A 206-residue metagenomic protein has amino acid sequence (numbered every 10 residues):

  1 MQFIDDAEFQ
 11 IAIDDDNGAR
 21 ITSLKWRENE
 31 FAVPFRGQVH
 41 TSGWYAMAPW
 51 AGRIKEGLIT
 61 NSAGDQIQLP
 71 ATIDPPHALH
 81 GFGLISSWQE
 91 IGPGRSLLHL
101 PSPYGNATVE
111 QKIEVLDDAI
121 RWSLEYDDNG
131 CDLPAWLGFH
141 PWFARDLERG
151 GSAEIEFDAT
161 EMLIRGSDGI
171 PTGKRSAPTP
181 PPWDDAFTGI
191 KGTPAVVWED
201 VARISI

Functional and structural regions predicted by a protein language model:
M1, E8-Q10, P93-R95, T108-E110 (+2 more regions): Intrinsic-disorder/low-complexity, polar/charged segments enriched in Ser/Thr/Lys/Arg/Asp/Glu/Gln
M1-Q66, E199-I206: Beta-strand-rich N-terminal accessory domains
Q2, S96, I120-W122, M162 (+1 more regions): Hydrophobic residues embedded in beta-strands of well-ordered beta-sheets
A7, G18, R53, F82-L84 (+4 more regions): Residues that act as N-cap/strand-start positions at coil-to-secondary-structure junctions
D15, L98-E148: Acidic, contiguous internal or C-terminal segments within carbohydrate-active enzymes that form a structured patch used
Y45-P70, A153-M162, S167-D168, P194: Beta-strand/loop-rich accessory regions of lumenal/periplasmic or secreted enzymes, predominantly carbohydrate-active
D65, P70-D117: Extended, loop-rich substrate-binding clefts of extracytoplasmic carbohydrate-active enzymes
P134, W142-I206: Active-site/ligand-binding surface loops and adjacent short beta/alpha elements that line catalytic pockets across
